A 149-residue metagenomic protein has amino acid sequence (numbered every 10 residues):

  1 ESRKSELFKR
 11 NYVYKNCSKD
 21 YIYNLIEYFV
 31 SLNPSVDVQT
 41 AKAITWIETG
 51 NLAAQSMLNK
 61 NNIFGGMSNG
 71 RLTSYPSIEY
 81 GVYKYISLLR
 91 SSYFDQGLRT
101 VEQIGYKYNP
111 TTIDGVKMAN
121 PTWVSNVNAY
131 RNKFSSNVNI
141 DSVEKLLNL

Functional and structural regions predicted by a protein language model:
E1-L149: Catalytic cores of secreted/periplasmic lytic hydrolases that degrade extracellular macromolecules
